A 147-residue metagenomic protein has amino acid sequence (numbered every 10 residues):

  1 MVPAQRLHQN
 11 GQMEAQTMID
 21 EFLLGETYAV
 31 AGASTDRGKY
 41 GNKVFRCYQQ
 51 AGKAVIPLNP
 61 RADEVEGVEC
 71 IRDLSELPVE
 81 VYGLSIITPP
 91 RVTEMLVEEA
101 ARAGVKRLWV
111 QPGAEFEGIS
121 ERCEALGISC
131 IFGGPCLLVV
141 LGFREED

Functional and structural regions predicted by a protein language model:
V2-G25: Short N-terminal or domain-adjacent regulatory/targeting segments
S34-K39, F45-E66: NAD(P)-binding Rossmann-fold cofactor-contacting core
K53, A103-R107, L126-I128: A short helix->loop->beta-strand "cap" motif at the edges of active sites that frequently abuts
L74, P78-A114: Mid-chain, well-packed structural core segment of small domains
P112-L138: Rossmann-fold NAD(P)-binding glycine/threonine-rich loop
L138-D147: A charged, well-structured terminal subsegment
